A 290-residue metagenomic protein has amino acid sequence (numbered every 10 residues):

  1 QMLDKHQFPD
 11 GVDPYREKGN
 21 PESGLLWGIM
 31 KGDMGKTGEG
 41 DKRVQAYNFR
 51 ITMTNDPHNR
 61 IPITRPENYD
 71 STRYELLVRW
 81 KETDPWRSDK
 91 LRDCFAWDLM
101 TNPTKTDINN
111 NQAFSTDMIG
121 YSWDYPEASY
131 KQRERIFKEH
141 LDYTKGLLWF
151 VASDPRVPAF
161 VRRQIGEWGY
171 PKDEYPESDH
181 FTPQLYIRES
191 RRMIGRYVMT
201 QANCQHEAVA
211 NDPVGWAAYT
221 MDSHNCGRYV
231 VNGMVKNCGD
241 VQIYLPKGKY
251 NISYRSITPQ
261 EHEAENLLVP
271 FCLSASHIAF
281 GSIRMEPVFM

Functional and structural regions predicted by a protein language model:
Q1-F289: Flavin (FAD/FMN)-binding glycine-rich loop and adjacent Rossmann-like elements that form
